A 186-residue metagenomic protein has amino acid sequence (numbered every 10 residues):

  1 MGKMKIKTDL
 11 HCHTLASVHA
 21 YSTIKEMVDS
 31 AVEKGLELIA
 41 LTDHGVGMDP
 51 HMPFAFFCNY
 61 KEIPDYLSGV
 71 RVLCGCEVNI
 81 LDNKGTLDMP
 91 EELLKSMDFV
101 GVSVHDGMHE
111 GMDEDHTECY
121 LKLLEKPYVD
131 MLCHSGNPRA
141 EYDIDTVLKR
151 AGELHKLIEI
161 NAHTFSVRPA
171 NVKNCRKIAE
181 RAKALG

Functional and structural regions predicted by a protein language model:
M1-H13: Replace "His-x-His-based motif
K5, V32, G45, P50-I160: Extended substrate/RNA-proximal surfaces in nucleic-acid metabolism proteins
H11-L15, H44, H134: Histidine-centered divalent metal-coordination motifs
V18-S22, H51, E141-K149, R168-K183: Histidine/acidic-residue-rich catalytic or RNA/ligand-binding cores of hydrolases and nuclease-related proteins
M27-I39: Catalytic domains of carbohydrate-active enzymes, especially glycoside hydrolases
I39-G45: Short, conserved active-site loops that position catalytic residues or coordinate cofactors/metal ions across diverse
H44, L185-G186: Short acidic/histidine-rich active-site segments
